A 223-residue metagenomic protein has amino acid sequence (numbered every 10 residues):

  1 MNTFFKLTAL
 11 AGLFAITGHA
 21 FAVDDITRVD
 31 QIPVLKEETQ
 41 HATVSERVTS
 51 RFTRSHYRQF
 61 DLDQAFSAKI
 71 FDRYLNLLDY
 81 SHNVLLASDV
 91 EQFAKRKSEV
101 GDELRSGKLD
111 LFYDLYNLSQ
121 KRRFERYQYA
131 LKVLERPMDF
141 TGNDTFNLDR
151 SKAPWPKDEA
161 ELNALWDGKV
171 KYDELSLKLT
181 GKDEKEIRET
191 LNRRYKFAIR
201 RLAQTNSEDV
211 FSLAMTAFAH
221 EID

Functional and structural regions predicted by a protein language model:
N2-F21: Gram-negative bacterial Sec-dependent N-terminal signal peptides
F4, A20-D223: Flexible, low-complexity junctional segments that flank or bridge functional domains
